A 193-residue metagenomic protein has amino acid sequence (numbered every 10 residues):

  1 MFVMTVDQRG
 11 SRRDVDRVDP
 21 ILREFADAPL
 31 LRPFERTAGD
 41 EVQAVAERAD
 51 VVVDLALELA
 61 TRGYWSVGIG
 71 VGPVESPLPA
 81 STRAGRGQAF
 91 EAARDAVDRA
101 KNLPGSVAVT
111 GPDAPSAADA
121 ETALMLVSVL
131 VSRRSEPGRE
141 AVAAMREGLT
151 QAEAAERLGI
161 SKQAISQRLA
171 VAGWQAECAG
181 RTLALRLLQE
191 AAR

Functional and structural regions predicted by a protein language model:
M1-R193: Regulatory and interdomain segments flanking nucleotide-handling catalytic cores in signaling/defense enzymes
